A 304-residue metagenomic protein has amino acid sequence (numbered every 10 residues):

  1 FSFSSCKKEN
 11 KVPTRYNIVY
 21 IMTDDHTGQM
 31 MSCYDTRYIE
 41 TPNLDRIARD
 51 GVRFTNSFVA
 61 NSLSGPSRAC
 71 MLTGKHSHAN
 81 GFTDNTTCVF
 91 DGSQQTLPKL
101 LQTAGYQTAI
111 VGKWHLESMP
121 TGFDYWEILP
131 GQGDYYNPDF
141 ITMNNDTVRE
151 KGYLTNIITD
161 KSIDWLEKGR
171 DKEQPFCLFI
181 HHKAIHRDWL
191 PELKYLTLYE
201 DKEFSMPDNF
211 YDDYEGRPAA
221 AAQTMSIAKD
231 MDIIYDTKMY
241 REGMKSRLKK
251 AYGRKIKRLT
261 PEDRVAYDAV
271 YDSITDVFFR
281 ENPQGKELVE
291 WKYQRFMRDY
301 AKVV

Functional and structural regions predicted by a protein language model:
F1-V304: Formylglycine-dependent sulfatase
